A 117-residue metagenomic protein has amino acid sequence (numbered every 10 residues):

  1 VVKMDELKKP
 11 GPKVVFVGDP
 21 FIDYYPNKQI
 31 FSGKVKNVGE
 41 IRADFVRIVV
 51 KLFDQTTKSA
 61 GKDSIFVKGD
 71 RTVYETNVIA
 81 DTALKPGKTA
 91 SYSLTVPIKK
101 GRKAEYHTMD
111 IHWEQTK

Functional and structural regions predicted by a protein language model:
V1-S32, V38: Low-complexity, acidic Ser/Thr/Pro/Gly-rich terminal tails and inter-domain linkers that flank the onset of structured
V2, E6, P12, D81 (+1 more regions): Terminal connector regions
G11, D19, K62-S64, T95: Low-complexity, intrinsically disordered short peptide segments enriched in small/polar/basic residues
G18-D19, F45, T108-D110: Extracellular/lumenal ectodomain signal focusing on beta-strand-rich modules and carbohydrate-recognition contexts
I22-D23, T72, A90, A104: Intrinsically disordered, low-complexity segments enriched in small/polar residues
Y25-N27, E40-R42, P86-K88, K103: Solvent-exposed loop and beta-edge segments used for protein-protein assembly and interaction
K36, I41-P86: The feature marks short-to-medium sequence segments in extracytoplasmic or secretory-pathway proteins
